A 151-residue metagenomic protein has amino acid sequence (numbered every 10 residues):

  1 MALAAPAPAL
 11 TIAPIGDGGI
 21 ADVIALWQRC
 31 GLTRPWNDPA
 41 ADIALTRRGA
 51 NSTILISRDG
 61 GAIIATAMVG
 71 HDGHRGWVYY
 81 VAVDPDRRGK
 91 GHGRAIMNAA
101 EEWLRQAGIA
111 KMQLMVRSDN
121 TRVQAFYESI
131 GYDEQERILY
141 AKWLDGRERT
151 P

Functional and structural regions predicted by a protein language model:
A9-V23: A short beta-loop-alpha structural element at the N-terminal edge of CoA-dependent acyl/N-acetyltransferase catalytic
L45-I56, W77: A short helix-loop-beta-strand connector motif used in the catalytic cores of GNAT acetyltransferases and, in some
I56, A62-G70, W77-A82: Conserved beta-strand in the GNAT
G70-Y79, R88, E134-Q135: A conserved beta-turn-beta hairpin within the catalytic core of GNAT-like acetyltransferases that forms part
V81-R88, V116-R117: A short, internal acetyl-CoA/4′-phosphopantetheine-binding micro-motif in the GNAT/acyltransferase core
R87, G91-A99: Conserved acetyl-CoA pyrophosphate-binding loop and the N-cap/start of the following alpha-helix in GNAT-like
L104-V116: Conserved GNAT acetyl-CoA-binding A-motif
L114-V123, A141-D145: Conserved beta-strand-loop-alpha-helix junction that forms the acyl-donor binding cleft
